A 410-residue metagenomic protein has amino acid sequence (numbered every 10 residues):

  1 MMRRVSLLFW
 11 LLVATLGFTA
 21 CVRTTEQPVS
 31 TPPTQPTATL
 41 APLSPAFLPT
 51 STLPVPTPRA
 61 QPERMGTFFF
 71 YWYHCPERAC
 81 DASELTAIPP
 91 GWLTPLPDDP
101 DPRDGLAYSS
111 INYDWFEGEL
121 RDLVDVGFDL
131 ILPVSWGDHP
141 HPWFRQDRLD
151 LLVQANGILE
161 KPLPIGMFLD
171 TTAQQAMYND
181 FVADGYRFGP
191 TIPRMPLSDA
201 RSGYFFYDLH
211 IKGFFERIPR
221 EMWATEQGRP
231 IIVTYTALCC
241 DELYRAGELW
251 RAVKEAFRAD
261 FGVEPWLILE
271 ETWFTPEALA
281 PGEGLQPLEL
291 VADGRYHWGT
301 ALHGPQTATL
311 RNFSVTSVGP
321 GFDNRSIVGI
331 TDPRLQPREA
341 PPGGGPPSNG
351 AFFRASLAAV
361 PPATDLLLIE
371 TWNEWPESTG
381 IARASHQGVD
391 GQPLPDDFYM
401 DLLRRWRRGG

Functional and structural regions predicted by a protein language model:
M1-L8: Bacterial N-terminal signal peptides that target proteins for export
V5, T25-P28, E374: Residue-level detector of intrinsically disordered/flexible regions characterized by low predicted structural confidence
L7, S30-T31, S378: Short amphipathic alpha-helical "recognition" segments used for binding
L11, T15, C21-R59: Ser/Thr-rich, Proline-interspersed low-complexity disordered segments
T19-A20, G409: A general secondary-structure boundary signal
F47-G410: Glycan-processing catalytic domains of CAZymes
